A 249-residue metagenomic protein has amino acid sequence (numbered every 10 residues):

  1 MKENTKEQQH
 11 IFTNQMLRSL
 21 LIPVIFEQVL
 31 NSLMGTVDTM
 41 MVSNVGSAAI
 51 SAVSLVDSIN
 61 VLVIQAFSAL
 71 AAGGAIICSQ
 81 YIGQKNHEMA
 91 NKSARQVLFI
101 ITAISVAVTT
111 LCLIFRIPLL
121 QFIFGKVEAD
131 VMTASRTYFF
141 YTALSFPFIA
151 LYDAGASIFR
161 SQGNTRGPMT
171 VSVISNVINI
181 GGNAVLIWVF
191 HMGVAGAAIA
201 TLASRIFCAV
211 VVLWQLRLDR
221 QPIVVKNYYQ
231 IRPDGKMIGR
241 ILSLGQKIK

Functional and structural regions predicted by a protein language model:
M1-V24, C78-S145, V189-Q246: Short alpha-helical transmembrane segments in multi-pass integral membrane proteins
R18, M34, L70, L111-F115 (+3 more regions): Residue-level signal for transmembrane alpha-helical positions in Major Facilitator Superfamily
V24-I76, I104, T142-I149, V211 (+1 more regions): Transmembrane helix-bundle signature of multi-pass secondary active exporters and lipid flippases
L33-T36, N44-S47, Y81-Q84, S161-Q162 (+2 more regions): Helix-loop interface residues and adjacent transmembrane-helix termini in multi-pass membrane transporters, primarily
T36-M40, T110, L119, A154-I158 (+2 more regions): Alpha-helical transmembrane segments of multipass membrane proteins
I50-T110, I149-P168: Small-residue-rich hydrophobic transmembrane alpha-helices
I158-A184, I199-L202: Alpha-helical transmembrane segments of multi-pass membrane transporters/permeases
